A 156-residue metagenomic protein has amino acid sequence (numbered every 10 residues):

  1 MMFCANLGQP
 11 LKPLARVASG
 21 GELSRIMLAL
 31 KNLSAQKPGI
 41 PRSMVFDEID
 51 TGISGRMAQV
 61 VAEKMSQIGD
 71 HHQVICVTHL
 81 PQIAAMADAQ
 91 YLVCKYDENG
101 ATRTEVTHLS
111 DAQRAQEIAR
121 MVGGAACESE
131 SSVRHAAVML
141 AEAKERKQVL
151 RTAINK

Functional and structural regions predicted by a protein language model:
M1, V17, M27-A29, A115-G124: Internal helix-turn-beta structural module
M1-L7, E22-M44: GG-anchored amphipathic helix commonly corresponding to the ABC/SMC/Rad50 NBD signature/C-loop
Q9-P10, A35, G52-I53, I83-A84: Flexible loop/turn segments at secondary-structure boundaries
L11-V17: Short pre-catalytic strand/loop immediately N-terminal to key active-site residues, enriched for Gly-Thr
K12, P38-G39, T51-G55, Q59: Conserved D-loop-proximal element of ABC-family nucleotide-binding domains
V17-S24, L33-A35, Q148-A153: Charged, polyampholytic interaction/assembly segments that form long, compositionally biased interfaces
D47-E48: Walker B catalytic acidic pair
R56-K156: C-terminal lobe/lid and adjacent interdomain/linker elements of RecA-like ASCE P-loop ATPase modules
